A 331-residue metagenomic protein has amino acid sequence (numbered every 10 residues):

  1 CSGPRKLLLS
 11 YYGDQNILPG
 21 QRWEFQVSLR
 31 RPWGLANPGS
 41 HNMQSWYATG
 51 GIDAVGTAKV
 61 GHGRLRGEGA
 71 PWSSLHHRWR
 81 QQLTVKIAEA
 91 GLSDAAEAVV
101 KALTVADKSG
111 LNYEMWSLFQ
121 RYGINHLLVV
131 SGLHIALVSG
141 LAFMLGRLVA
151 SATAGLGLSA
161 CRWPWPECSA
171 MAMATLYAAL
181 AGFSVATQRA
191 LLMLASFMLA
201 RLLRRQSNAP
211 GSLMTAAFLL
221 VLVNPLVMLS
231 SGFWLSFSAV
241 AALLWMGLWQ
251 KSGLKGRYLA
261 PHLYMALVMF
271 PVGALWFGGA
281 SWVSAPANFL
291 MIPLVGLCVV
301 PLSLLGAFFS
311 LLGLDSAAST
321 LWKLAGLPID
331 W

Functional and structural regions predicted by a protein language model:
C1-H126: Membrane-interface helix/helix-cap signal primarily in integral membrane proteins
G56, N112-A285: Hydrophobic alpha-helical transmembrane segments in multi-pass membrane proteins
H62, S109-G110, T175, G296 (+1 more regions): Active-site/binding-pocket entry motifs
R64-A70, S74, R121, A274-L290 (+2 more regions): Membrane-interface amphipathic/re-entrant loop segments adjacent to transmembrane helices in multi-pass membrane
P71-R78, K108-S109, Y113-E114, A181-A186 (+2 more regions): Hydrophobic alpha-helical transmembrane segments
W72-K86, A152, S252, F308 (+2 more regions): Short helical patches
V85-A88, A102-V105, S117, F197-R201 (+3 more regions): Short amphipathic alpha-helical coupling elements at transmembrane boundaries
